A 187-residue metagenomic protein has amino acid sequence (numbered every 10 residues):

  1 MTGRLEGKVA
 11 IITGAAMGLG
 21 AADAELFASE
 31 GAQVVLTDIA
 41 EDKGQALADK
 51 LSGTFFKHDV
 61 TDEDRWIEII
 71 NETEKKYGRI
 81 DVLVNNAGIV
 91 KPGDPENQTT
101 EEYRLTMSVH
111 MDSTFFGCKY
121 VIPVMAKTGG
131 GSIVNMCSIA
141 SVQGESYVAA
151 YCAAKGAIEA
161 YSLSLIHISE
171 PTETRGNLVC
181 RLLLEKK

Functional and structural regions predicted by a protein language model:
G3-Q33: Canonical Rossmann dinucleotide-binding motif of NAD(H)/NADP(H)-dependent dehydrogenases/reductases, specifically
E41-D42, H58-E68, T100: The beta1-alpha1 cofactor-binding region of Rossmann-like NAD(H)/NADP(H)-dependent oxidoreductases
D94-R104: Substrate-binding pocket helix/loop in short-chain dehydrogenase/reductase
E96, Q143-A149: Active-site loop immediately N-terminal to the catalytic Tyr-X3-Lys motif of short-chain dehydrogenase/reductase
C118, A154, S162: Active-site helix of classical SDR
S138: Residue(s) in the substrate-gating loop at a strand-loop-helix junction that position the organic substrate next
S164-R181: Residue-level detector of conserved catalytic or cofactor/ligand-binding positions in enzyme active sites
